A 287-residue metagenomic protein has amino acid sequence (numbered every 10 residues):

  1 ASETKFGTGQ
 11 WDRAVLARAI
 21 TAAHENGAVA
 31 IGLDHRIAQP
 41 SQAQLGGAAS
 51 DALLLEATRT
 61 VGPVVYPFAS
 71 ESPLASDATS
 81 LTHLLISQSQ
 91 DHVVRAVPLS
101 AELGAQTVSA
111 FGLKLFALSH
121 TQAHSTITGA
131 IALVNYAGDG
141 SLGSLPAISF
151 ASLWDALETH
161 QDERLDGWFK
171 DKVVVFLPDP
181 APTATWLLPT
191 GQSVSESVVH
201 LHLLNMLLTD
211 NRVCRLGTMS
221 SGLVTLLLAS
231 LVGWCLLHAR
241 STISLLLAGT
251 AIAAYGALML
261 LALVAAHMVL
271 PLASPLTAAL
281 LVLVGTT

Functional and structural regions predicted by a protein language model:
A1-S230: Flexible inter-domain connectors and hinge/loop segments
M206-T287: Transmembrane alpha-helices and their extracellular/periplasmic helix-loop junctions in integral membrane proteins
